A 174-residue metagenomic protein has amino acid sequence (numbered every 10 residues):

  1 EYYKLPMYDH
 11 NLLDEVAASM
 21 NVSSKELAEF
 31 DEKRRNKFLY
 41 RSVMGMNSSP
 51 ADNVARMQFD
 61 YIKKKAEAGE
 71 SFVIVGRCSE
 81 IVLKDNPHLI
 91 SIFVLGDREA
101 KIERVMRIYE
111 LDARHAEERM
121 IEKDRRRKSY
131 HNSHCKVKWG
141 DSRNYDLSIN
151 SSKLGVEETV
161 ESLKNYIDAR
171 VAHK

Functional and structural regions predicted by a protein language model:
E1: Glycine-rich phosphate-binding P-loop
P6-M7, F72: Hydrophobic beta-strand scaffold residues
N11-S71: ATP-dependent small-molecule kinase phosphotransfer cores that center on conserved nucleotide phosphate-binding segments
K33-K37, R41, D112-E157: Small-molecule kinase domains that catalyze NTP-dependent phosphoryl transfer to phosphate-bearing small molecules
F59, V156-K164: Short, amphipathic alpha-helical "lid/cap" segments that border enzyme active or binding sites
K65-F72, G76-N86: RNA pseudouridine synthases
S79-E80, G96-K101, L154-G155: Conserved nucleotide-binding/hydrolysis micro-motifs of P-loop NTPases
D85-I108, A113-K123: Conserved phosphate-donor/acceptor-positioning beta-strand/loop module used by diverse small-molecule
